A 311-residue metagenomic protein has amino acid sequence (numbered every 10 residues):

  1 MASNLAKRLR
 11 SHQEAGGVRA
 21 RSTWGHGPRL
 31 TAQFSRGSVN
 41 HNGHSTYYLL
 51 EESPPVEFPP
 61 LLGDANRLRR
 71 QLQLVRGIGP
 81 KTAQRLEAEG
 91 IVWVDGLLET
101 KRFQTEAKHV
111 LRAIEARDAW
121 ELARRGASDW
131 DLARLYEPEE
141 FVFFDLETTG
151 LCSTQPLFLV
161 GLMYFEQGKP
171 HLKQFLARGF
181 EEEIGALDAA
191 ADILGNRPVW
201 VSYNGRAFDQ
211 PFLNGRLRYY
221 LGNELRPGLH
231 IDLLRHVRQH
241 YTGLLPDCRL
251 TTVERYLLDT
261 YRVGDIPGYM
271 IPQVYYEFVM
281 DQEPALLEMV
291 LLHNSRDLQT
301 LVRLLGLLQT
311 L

Functional and structural regions predicted by a protein language model:
M1-Y47: Structure-specific DNA junction-binding interface
L72-V75, L86-F103: A short amphipathic alpha-helix within small helical-bundle interaction modules
D95-W130: Alpha-helical interaction/regulatory segments in DNA maintenance proteins
S128-F143: Structured nucleic-acid-interacting core domains from mobile-element enzymes and related host factors, especially RNase
E139-T149, N294: Two-metal-ion RNase H-like nuclease active-site motif
L162, E166-L257: Conserved DEDDh/DEDDy metal-dependent 3′-5′ exonuclease domain
L250-L311: Acidic, Mg2+-coordinating catalytic module of metal-dependent nucleases/exonucleases that use a two-metal-ion mechanism
